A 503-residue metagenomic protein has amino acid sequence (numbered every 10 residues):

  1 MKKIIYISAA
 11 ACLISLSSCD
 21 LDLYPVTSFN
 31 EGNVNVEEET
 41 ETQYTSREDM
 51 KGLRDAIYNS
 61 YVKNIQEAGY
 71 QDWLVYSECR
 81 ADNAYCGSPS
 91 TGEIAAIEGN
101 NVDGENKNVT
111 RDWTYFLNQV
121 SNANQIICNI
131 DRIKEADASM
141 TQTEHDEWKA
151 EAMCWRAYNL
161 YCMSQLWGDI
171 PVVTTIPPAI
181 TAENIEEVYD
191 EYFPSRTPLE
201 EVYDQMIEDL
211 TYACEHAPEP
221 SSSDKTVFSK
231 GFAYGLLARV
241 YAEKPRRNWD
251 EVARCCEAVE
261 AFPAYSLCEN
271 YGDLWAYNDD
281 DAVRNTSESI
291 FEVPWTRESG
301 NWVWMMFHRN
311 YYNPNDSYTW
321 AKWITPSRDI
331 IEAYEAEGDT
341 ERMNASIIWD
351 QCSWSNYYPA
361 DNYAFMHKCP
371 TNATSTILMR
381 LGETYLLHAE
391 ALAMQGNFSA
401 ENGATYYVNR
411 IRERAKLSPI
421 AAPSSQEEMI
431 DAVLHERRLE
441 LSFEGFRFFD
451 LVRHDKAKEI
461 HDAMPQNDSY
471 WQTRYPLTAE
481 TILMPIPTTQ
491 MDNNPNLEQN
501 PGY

Functional and structural regions predicted by a protein language model:
M1-S17: Sec-dependent bacterial lipoprotein signal peptides
C19-V75, C256, W275, E480-Y503: Membrane-proximal, proline-rich intrinsically disordered regions
E31, A68-T91, I170-A182, P218-F307 (+2 more regions): Short, surface-exposed recognition loops and adjoining beta-strand edges that mediate ligand/DNA contacts, enriched
E38, C86-D112, A182-F193, D280 (+2 more regions): Short, solvent-exposed loop/beta-turn-alpha elements that line the ligand-binding surface or hinge of extracytoplasmic
Y44-N64, P89-W167, Y192-E201, L210-S222 (+5 more regions): Conserved, well-structured interaction surfaces
I180, P326-L381, L387: Flexible, polar/acidic helix-loop-strand segments at domain edges
V293-S355, A400: Glycine-rich, aromatic-lined ligand/substrate-binding cores of catalytic and carbohydrate-binding domains
